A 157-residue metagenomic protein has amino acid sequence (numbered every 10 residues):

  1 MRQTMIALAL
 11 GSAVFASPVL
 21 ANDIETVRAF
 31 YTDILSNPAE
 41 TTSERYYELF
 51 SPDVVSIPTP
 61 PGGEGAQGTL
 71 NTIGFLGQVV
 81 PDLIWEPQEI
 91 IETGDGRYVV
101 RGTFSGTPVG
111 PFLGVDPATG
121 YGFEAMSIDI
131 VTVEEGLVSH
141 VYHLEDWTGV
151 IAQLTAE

Functional and structural regions predicted by a protein language model:
M1-I6: Bacterial N-terminal signal peptides that target proteins for export
A7-A16: Bacterial N-terminal signal peptides
S17-A21: Sec/Tat signal peptide C-region and signal peptidase I cleavage site
N22, P38, P61-E64, G68 (+1 more regions): Extracytoplasmic/periplasmic, Sec-exported soluble proteins
N22-D53: Short acidic-aromatic low-complexity motifs
T32, G74-E157: A beta-strand edge to alpha-helix "cap/lid" segment located at domain peripheries
S43, Y47-G94, T107: A solvent-exposed, acidic/Ser-Thr-rich amphipathic alpha-helical stretch
